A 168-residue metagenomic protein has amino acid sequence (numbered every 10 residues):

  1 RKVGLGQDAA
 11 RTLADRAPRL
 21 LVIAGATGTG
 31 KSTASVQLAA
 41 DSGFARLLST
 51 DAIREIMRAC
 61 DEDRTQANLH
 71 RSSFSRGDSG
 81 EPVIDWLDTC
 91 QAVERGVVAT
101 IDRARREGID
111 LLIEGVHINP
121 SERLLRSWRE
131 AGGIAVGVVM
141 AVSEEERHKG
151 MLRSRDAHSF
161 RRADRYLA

Functional and structural regions predicted by a protein language model:
R1-L20: Extreme N-terminal, non-catalytic leader segments that precede Walker-type/kinase nucleotide-binding cores
L21-A40: Glycine-rich phosphate-binding P-loop
G43-C60: Short beta-strand-centered segment that lines the nucleotide-binding/catalytic pocket of NTP-utilizing
A45, R106-I113, I134-V136: Loop/turn-to-beta-strand initiation segments
A52-E55, H117-P120, A141-R147: Conserved nucleotide-binding/hydrolysis micro-motifs of P-loop NTPases
R58-I109: Conserved nucleotide-sensing/catalytic segment adjacent to the nucleotide-binding pocket in NTP-handling enzymes
D63-L69, R129-G132, R155-D156: Short, hinge-like loop/turn segments at secondary-structure boundaries
G132-A168: A glycine- and Lys/Arg-enriched "phosphate-lid" helix/loop adjacent to the NTP-binding pocket of small-molecule kinases
